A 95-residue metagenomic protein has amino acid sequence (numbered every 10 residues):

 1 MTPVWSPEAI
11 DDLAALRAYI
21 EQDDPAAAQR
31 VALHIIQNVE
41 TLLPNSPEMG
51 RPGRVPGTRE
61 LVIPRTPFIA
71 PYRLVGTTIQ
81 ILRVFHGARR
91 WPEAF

Functional and structural regions predicted by a protein language model:
T2-T58, A94: Basic, Lys/Arg-enriched alpha-helical interface segments
N45, M49-T77: Basic/aromatic recognition patch in beta-strand/loop cores that engages polyanionic ligands
F68-F95: Enriched for short, Lys/Arg-rich terminal
